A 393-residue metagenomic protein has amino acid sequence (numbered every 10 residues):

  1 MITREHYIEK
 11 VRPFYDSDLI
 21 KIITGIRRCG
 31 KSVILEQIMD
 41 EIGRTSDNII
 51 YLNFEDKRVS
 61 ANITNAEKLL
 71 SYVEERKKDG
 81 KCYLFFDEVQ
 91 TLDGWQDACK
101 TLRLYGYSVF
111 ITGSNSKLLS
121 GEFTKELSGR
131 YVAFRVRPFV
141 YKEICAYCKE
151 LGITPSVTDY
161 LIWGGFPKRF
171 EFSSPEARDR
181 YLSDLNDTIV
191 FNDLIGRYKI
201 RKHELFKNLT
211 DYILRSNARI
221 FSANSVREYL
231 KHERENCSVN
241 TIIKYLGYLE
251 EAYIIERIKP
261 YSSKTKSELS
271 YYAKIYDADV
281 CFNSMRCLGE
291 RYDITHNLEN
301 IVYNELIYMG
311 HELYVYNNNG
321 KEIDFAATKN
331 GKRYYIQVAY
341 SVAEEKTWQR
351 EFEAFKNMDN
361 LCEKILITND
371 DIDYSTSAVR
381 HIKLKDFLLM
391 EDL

Functional and structural regions predicted by a protein language model:
I2-D16: Pre-Walker A adenine-sensing motif
I23: Hydrophobic anchor at the beta1->P-loop junction of P-loop NTPases
K31: Conserved lysine of the Walker
I34, I38: Hydrophobic positions on the alpha1 helix immediately C-terminal to the Walker A/P-loop
I50, P175-K332: Accessory nucleic acid-recognition modules appended to NTPase machines
I50-C82: Short glycine-rich substrate-engagement loop in P-loop NTPases that contacts/grips substrate
S108-S114, R135: Structural recognition of the conserved hydrophobic beta-strand(s) that form the central parallel beta-sheet of P-loop
K117-V132, C148: Short regulatory helix/loop adjacent to the ATP-binding pocket of P-loop NTPases
